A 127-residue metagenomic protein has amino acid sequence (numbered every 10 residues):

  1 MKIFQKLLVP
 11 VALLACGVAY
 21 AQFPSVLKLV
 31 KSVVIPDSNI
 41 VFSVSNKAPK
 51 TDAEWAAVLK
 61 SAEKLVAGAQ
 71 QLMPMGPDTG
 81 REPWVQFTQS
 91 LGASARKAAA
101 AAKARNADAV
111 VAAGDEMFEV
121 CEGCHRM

Functional and structural regions predicted by a protein language model:
M1-V11: Bacterial N-terminal signal peptides that target proteins for export
L13-A15, V33: A generic structural signal for short, solvent-exposed coil/turn residues that cap or connect secondary-structure
C16-A21: Sec/Tat signal peptide C-region and signal peptidase I cleavage site
F23-M127: Sequence context surrounding c-type heme c attachment/ligation sites in exported
